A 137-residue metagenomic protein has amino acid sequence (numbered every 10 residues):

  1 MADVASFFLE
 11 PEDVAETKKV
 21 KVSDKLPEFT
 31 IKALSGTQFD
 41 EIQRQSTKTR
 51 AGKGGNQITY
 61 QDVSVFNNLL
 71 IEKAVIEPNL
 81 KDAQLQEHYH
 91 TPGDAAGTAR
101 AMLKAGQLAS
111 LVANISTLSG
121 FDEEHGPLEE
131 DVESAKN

Functional and structural regions predicted by a protein language model:
M1-E16: Extended acidic low-complexity intrinsically disordered regions
E16-K25: Short acidic-hydrophobic surface loop/beta-edge motif
P27-T30, L34-N137: Short, surface-exposed, charged amphipathic helix/loop patches that serve as local interaction elements
